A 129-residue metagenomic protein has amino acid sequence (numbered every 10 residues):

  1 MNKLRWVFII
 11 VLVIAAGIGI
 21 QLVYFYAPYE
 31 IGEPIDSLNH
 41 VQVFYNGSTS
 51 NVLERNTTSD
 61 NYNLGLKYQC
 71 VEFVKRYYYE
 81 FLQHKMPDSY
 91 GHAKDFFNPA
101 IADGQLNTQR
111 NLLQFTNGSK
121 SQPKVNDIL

Functional and structural regions predicted by a protein language model:
M1-A15, I20: N-terminal Sec-pathway targeting helices
N2-R5, T58, K124: Serine/threonine-rich low-complexity intrinsically disordered regions
G17-I101: N-terminal capping segments
F97-L129: ...with weaker cross-activation on analogous glycine-rich loops/strands in unrelated enzymes
